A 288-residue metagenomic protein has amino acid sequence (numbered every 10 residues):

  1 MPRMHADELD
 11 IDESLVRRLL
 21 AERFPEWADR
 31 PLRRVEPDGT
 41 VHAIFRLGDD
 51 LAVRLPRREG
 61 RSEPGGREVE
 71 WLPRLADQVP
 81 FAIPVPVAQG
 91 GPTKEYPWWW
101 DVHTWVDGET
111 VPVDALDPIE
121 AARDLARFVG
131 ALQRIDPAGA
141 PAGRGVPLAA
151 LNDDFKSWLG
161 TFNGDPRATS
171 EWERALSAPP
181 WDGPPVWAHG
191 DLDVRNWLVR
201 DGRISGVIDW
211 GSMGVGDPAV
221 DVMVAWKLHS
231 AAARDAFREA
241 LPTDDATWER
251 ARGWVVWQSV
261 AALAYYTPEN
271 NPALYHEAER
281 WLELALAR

Functional and structural regions predicted by a protein language model:
M1-A28: Juxta-kinase regulatory segment immediately upstream of eukaryotic protein kinase catalytic domains
H5-L9, W27-A150, R167: ATP-binding pocket architecture of kinase catalytic cores
E13-R17, V69, A231, D235: Short, surface-exposed alpha-helical segments at coil->helix boundaries
L20, I44, V53, L72 (+10 more regions): Generic structural signal for small/hydrophobic residues in well-ordered secondary structure, especially within
T40, S212-V215, M223-R288: Helix-rich C-terminal or lid/interface subdomains of diverse kinases
T40-L47, V53, P86, W172-V222: Active-site acidic catalytic loop and adjacent metal/ATP-binding pocket of ATP-dependent phosphoryl transfer enzymes
G48-L51, P80, G202, K227-A231 (+1 more regions): Short glycine/proline-enriched coil/turn segments at helix->beta-strand junctions
V113-D114, S157-V186: ATP-dependent phospho-/nucleotidyl transfer catalytic cores
